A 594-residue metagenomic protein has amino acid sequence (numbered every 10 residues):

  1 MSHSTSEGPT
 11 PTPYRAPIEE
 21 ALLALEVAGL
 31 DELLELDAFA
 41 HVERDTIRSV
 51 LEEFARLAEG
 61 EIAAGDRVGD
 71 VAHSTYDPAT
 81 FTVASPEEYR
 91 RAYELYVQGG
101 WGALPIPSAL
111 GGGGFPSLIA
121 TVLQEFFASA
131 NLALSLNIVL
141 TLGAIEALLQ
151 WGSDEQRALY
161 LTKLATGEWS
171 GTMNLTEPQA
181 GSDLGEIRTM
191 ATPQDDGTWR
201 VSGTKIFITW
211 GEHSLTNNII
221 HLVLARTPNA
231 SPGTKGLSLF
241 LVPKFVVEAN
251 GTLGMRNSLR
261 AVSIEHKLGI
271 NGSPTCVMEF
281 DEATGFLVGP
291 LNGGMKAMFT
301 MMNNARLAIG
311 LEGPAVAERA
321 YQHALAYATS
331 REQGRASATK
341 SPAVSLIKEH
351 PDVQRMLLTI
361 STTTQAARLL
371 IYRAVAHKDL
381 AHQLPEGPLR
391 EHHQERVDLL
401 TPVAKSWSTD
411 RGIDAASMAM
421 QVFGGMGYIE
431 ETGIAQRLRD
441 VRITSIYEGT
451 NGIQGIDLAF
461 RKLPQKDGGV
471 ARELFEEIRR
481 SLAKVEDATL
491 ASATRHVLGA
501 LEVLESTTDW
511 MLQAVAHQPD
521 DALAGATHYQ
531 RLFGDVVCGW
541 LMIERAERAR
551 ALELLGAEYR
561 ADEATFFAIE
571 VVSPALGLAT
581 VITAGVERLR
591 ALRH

Functional and structural regions predicted by a protein language model:
M1-S135, L159, E587-H594: Amphipathic, small/basic residue-rich leader segments at the start of a protein or domain
P9, Y14-R15, E20, P193 (+4 more regions): Alpha-helix capping/hinge segments and adjacent helical runs
E35-H41, V71-S85, A297-A308, Q322-S361 (+4 more regions): Glycine-rich cofactor-pocket loops
A72, L140-T141, G152-Q194, V375-Q394 (+4 more regions): Internal maturation/activation junctions in enzymes
A144, S153-Q156, Y447-T450, L458-E502: A structural-propensity feature for long, helix-poor, extended segments
T198, S202-R256: A short core secondary-structure module
F207-T209, V246-V262, K267, P274-A305 (+2 more regions): A glycine-rich, basic-preceded beta-loop-alpha segment at the flavin cofactor/substrate interface of flavin-utilizing
Q465, S481-H594: C-terminal amphipathic alpha-helical interaction region
